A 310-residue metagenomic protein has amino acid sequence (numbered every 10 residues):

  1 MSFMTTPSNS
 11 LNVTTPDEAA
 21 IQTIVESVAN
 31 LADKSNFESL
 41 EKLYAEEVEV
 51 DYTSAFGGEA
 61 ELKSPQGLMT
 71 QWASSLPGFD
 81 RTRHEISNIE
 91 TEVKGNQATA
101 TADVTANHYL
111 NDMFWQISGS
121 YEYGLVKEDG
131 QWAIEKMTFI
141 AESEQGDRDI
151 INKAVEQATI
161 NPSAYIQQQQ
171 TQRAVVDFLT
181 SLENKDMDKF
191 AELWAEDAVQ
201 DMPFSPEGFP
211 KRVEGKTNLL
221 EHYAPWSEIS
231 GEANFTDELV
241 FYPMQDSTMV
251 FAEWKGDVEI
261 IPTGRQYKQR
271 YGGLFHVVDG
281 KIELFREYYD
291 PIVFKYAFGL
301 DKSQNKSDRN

Functional and structural regions predicted by a protein language model:
S2-E46, Q157-E196, Q304-N310: Short, low-complexity N-terminal intrinsically disordered segments enriched in polar/charged residues
F3-N9, L76-Q170, S227-N310: A beta-strand edge to alpha-helix "cap/lid" segment located at domain peripheries
T14-T23, E49, S54, F79 (+2 more regions): Hydrophobic, well-ordered secondary-structure segments that either form specific early membrane-associated helices used
P16, A60-K63, M113, I166 (+3 more regions): A structural signal for alpha-helical segments
V25, M69-A73, V175, L179 (+2 more regions): A generic alpha-helix structural signal
V28, L40-E41, V48, L68 (+12 more regions): Hydrophobic pocket/interface hotspot
F37-V104, A195-V250: A solvent-exposed, acidic/Ser-Thr-rich amphipathic alpha-helical stretch
P65-L68, H84, S118, T171-V175 (+4 more regions): A structural signal for well-ordered alpha-helical scaffolds and beta->alpha junctions
